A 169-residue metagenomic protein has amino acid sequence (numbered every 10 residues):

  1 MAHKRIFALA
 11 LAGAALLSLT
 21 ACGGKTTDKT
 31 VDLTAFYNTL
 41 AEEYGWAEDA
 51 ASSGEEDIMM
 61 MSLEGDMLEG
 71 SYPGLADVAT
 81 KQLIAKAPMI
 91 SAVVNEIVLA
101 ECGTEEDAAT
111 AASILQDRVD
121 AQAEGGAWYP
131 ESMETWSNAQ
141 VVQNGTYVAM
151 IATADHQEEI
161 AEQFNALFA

Functional and structural regions predicted by a protein language model:
M1-A10: Bacterial N-terminal signal peptides that target proteins for export
L17-A21: C-terminal motif of bacterial Sec signal peptides marking the signal peptidase cleavage site
G23-T26: Bacterial signal peptide processing site
T34-Y37, I97, A108, A112-Q116 (+3 more regions): Extracytoplasmic/secreted envelope proteins and their assembly/folding machinery, especially bacterial periplasmic
E55-V94, E106, W136: Short, compositionally biased low-complexity segments enriched in polar/charged residues
K86-D120: Mature extracytoplasmic domains of secretory-pathway proteins
M89-I90, E131-A169: A short, solvent-exposed beta-edge/loop patch
A108-N144: Short Gly/Thr-rich strand-loop-strand
